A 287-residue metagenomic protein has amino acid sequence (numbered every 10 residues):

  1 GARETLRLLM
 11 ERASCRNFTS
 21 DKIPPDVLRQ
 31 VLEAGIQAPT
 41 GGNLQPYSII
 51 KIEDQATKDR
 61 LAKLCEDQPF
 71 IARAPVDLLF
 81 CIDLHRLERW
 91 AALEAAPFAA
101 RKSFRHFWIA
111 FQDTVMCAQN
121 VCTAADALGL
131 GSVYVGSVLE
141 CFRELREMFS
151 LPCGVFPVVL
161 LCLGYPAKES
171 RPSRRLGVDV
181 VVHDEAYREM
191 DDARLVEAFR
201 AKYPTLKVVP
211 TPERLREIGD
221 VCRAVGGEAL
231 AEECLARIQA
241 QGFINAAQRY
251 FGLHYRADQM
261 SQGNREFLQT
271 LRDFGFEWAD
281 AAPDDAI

Functional and structural regions predicted by a protein language model:
G1-I287: Acidic, surface-exposed loops and disordered segments
